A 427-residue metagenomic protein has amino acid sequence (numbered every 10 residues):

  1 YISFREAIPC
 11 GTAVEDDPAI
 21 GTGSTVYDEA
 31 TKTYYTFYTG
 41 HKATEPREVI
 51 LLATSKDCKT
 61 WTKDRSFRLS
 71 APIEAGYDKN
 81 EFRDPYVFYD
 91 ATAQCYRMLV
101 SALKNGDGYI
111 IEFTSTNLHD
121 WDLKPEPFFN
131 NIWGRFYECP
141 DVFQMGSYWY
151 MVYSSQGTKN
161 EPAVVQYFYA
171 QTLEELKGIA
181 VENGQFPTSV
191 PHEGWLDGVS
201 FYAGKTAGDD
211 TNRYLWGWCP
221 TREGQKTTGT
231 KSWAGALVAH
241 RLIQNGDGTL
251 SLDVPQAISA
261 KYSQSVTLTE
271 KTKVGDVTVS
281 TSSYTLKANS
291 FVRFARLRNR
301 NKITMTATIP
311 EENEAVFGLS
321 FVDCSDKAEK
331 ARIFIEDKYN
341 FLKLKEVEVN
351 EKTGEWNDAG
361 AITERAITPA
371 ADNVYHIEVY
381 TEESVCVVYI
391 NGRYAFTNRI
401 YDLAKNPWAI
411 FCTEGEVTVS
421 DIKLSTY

Functional and structural regions predicted by a protein language model:
Y1-T418, K423-Y427: Carbohydrate-active catalytic/glycan-binding domains of CAZyme proteins, especially the secreted or lumenal ectodomains
